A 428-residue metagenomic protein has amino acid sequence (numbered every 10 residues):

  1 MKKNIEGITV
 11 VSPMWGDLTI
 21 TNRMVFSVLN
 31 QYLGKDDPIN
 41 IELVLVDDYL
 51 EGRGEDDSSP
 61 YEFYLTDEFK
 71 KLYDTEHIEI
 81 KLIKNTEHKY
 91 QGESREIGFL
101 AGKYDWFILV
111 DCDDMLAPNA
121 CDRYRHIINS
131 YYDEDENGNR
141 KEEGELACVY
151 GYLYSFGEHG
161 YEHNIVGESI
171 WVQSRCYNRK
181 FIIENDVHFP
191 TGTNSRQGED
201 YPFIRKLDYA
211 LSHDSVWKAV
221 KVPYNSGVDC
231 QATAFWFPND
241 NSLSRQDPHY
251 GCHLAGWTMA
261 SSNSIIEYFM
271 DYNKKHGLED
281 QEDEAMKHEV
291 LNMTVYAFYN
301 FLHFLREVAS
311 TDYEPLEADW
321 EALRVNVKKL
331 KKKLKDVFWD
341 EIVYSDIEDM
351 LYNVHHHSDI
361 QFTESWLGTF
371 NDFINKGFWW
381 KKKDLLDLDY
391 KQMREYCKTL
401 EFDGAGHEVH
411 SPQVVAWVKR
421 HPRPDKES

Functional and structural regions predicted by a protein language model:
K2, G227-S428: C-terminal subregions of glycosyltransferases and related glycan-biosynthesis enzymes
D17-Y32: Short, well-formed alpha-helical segments that are part of the catalytic scaffolds of diverse glycosyltransferases
L29-K84: Acidic donor-binding segment of Leloir-type glycosyltransferases
Y73-I78, S94, A117-T193: Flexible acidic/His/Gly-enriched loops in nucleotide-sugar-dependent glycosyltransferase catalytic domains
N85-G102: Glycine-rich, basic loop-to-helix element that forms the pyrophosphate-binding segment of sugar-nucleotide handling
F107: Short aromatic/hydrophobic "clamp" motif used to bind/position activated sugar donors
D111-M115: The conserved acidic donor/metal-binding loop of glycosyltransferases
E162-T258: Conserved nucleotide-sugar donor-binding catalytic segment
